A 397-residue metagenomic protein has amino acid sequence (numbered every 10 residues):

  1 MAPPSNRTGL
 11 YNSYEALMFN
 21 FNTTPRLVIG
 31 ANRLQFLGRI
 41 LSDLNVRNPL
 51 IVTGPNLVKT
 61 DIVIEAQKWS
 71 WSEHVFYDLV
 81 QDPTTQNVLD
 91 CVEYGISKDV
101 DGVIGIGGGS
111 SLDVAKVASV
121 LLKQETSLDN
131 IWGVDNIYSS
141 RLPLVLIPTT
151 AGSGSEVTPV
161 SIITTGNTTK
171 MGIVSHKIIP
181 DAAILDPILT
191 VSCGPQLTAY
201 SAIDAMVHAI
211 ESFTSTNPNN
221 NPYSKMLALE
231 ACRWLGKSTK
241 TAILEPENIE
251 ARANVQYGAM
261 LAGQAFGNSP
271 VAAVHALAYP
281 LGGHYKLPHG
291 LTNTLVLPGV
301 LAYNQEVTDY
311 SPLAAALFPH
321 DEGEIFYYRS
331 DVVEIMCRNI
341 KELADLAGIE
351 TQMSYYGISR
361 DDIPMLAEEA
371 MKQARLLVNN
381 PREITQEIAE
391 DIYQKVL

Functional and structural regions predicted by a protein language model:
A2-G102, M353-S354: ATP/NTP phosphate-donor binding region
L34-L37, V58-D61, T85-Q86, S110-V117 (+3 more regions): Short glycine/serine/threonine-rich phosphate/pyrophosphate-binding segments that cradle anionic phosphate groups
Q86-I188: Glycine/threonine-rich beta-strand-loop-alpha-helix active-site module that forms ligand/phosphate-binding
G152, L261-N293, A374-L377: Glycine-rich phosphate/pyrophosphate-binding beta-alpha loops
V160-S269, P381: Carboxylate- and glycine-rich phosphate/diphosphate-binding segment that chelates Mg2+/Mn2+
H284-D362: Gly/Pro-rich interdomain helix-loop hinge
S359-L397: Short, amphipathic C-terminal "tail helix"
